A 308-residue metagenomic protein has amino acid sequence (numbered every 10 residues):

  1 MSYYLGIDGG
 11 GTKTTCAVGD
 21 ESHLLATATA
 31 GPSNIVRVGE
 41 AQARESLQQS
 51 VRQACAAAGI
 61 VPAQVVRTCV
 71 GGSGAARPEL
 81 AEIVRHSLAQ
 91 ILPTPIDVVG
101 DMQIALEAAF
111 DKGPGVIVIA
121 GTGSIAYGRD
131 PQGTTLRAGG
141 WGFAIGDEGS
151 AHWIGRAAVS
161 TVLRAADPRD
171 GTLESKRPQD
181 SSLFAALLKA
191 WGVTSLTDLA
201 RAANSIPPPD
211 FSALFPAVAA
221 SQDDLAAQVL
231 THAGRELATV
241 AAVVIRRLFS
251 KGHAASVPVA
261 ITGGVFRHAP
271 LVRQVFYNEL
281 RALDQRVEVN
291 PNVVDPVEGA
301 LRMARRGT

Functional and structural regions predicted by a protein language model:
M1-Q64, S87-L92, A108-P114, V159-T308: ATP-binding/phosphotransfer module of carbohydrate and carboxylate kinases, centering on a glycine-rich
V38, A43, S73-L80: N-terminal short leaders/motifs
C69-G74, A120-G123, V257-R267: Glycine-rich beta-strand-to-loop/alpha-helix junction loops that act as flexible
G71, D97-D101, N290-N292: Structural motif
A75-L173, R177: Phosphate-binding/catalytic loop of phosphoryl-transfer enzymes
